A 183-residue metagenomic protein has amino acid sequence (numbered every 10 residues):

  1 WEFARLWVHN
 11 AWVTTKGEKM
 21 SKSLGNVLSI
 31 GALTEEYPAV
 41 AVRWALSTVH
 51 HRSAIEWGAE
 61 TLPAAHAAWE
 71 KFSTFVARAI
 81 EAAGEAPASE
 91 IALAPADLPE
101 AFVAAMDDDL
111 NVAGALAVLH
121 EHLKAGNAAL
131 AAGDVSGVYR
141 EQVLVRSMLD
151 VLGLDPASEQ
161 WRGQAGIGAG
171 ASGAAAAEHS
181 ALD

Functional and structural regions predicted by a protein language model:
W1-A82: Alpha-helical recognition segments enriched in aromatics with Gly/Pro capping that present substrate-recognition
W1-H9, E90, A176, S180: NTP-dependent nucleotidyl-transfer catalytic core
E2, P38, N111, G168 (+1 more regions): Poly-acidic low-complexity segments
W7-N10, L46, A83-S89, L116-V118 (+1 more regions): Short coil/turn segments at secondary-structure boundaries
N26, P95-P99, E178-L182: N-terminal alpha-helical segment
I30-L33, A41, F102, M106 (+2 more regions): Generic structural signal of hydrophobic/aromatic residues within well-ordered alpha-helices of folded domains
I55, T61-V135: Helix-loop elements that line ligand-binding/catalytic pockets
A117-D183: Basic, alpha-helical terminal appendages of large translation-related enzymes
